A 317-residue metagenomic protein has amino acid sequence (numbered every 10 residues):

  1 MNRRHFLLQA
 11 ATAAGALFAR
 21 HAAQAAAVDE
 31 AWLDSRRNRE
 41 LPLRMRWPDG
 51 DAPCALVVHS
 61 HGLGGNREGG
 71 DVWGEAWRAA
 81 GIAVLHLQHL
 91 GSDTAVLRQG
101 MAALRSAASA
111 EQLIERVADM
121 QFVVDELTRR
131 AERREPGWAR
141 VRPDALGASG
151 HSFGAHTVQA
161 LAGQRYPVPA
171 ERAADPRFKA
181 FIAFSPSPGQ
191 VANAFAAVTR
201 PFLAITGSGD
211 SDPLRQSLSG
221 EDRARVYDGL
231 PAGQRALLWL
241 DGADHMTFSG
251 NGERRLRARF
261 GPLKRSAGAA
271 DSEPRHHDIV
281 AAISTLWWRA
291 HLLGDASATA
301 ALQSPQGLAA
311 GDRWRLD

Functional and structural regions predicted by a protein language model:
H5-Q24: N-terminal export signals
F18-W47, F178, D317: A domain-start/cap signature at the N-terminus of enzymes
S35-V141: Serine-hydrolase catalytic machinery in alpha/beta-hydrolase-like enzymes
M45, M120, L146, L237 (+1 more regions): Divalent metal-coordination and catalytic microenvironments
H59-L63, S152, G207-S208: Glycine-rich His-Gly loop
D125-A197: Primarily recognizes the serine-hydrolase "nucleophile elbow" in alpha/beta-hydrolase and SGNH/GDSL folds
A173-G242: The feature captures the conserved acid-bearing segment of alpha/beta-hydrolase catalytic domains
G242-H245, N251-D317: Alpha/beta-hydrolase-fold serine-hydrolase catalytic core, especially in secreted/extracellular enzymes
